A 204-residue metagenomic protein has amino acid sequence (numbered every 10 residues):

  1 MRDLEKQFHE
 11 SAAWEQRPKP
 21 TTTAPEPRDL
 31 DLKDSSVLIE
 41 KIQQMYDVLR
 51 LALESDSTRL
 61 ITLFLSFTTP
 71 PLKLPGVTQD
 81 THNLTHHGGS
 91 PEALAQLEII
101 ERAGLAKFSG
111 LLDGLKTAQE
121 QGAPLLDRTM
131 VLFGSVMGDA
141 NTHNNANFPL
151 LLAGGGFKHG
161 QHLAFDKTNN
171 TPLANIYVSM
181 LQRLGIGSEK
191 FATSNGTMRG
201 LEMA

Functional and structural regions predicted by a protein language model:
M1-A204: Ligand-binding pockets and gating/stacking loops
